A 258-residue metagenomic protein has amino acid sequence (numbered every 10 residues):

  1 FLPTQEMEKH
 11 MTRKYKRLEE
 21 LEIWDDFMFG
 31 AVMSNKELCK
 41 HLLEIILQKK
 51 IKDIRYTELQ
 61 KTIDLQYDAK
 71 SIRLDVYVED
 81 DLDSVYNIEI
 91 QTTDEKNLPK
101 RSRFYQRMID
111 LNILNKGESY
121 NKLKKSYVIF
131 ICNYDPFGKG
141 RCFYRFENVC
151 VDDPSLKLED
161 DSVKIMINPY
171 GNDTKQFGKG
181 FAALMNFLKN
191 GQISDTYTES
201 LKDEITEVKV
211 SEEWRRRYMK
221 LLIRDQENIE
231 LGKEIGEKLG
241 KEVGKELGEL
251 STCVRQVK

Functional and structural regions predicted by a protein language model:
F1-V163, K175, I235: Accessory alpha/beta interaction modules
L2-E19, F27, D81, Y86-Q91 (+2 more regions): Short, charged alpha-helical interaction segments and adjacent helix-coil junctions
I167: Hydrophobic residues at beta-strand termini and immediately following loops that shape nucleotide-binding pockets
